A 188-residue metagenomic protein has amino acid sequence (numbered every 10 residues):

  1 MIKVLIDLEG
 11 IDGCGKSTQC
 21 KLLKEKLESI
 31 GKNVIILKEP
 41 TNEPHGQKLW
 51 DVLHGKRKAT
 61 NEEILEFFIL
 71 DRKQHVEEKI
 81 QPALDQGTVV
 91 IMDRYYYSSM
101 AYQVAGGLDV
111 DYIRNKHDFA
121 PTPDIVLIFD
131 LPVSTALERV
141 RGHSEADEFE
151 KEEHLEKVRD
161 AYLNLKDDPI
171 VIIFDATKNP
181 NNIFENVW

Functional and structural regions predicted by a protein language model:
M1-L5, K32: Extreme N-terminal, non-catalytic leader segments that precede Walker-type/kinase nucleotide-binding cores
L8: Hydrophobic anchor at the beta1->P-loop junction of P-loop NTPases
G13-C14: ATP-binding Walker
S17: Walker A/P-loop
K24, S134-W188: NTP-dependent small-molecule kinase module
K32-D118: ATP-dependent small-molecule kinase phosphotransfer cores that center on conserved nucleotide phosphate-binding segments
R94, S99-D160: A glycine- and Lys/Arg-enriched "phosphate-lid" helix/loop adjacent to the NTP-binding pocket of small-molecule kinases
